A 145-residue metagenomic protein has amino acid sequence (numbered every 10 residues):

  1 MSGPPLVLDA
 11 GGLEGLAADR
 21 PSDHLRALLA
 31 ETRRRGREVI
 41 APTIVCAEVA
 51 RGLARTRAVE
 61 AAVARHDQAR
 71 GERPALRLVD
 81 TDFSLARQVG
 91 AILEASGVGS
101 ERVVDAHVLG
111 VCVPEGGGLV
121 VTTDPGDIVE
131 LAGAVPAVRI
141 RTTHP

Functional and structural regions predicted by a protein language model:
M1-A41, G52-Q68, V135: Short, well-structured N-terminal submotif of metal-dependent ribonuclease cores
S2-P5, E115-P145: Acidic, PIN/NYN-like endoribonuclease modules and their adjacent C-terminal/linker elements
L13-E14, C46, I128: A generic structural signal for short hydrophobic patches within well-formed alpha-helices
R26, C46, T56-V59, A86 (+2 more regions): A general structural signal for well-ordered alpha-helical segments in protein cores
R35, E72-L76, P136-V138: A short helix-to-beta-strand connector/capping loop
I40, V79, R141-T143: General small-molecule cofactor/ligand-binding pocket signal
A75-G126: Active-site neighborhoods of divalent-metal-dependent phosphate/nucleic-acid chemistry enzymes
